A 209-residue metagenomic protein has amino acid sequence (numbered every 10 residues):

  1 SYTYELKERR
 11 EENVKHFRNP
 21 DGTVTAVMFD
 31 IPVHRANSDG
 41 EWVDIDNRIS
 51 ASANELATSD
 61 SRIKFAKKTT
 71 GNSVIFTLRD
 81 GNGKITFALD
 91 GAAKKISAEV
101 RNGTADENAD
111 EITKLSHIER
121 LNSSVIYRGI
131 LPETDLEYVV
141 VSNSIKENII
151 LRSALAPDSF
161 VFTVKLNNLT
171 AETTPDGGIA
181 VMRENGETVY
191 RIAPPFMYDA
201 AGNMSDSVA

Functional and structural regions predicted by a protein language model:
S1-A209: Residues that cap or anchor secondary-structure elements
